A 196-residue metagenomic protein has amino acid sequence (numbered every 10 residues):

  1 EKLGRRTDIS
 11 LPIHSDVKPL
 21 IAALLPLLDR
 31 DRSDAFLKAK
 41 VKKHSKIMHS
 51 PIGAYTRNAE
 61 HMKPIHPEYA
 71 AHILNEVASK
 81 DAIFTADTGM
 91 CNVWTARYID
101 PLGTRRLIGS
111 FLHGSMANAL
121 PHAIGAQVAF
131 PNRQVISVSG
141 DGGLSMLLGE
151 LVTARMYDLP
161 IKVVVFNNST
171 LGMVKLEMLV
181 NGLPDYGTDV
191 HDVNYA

Functional and structural regions predicted by a protein language model:
E1, T85, F166: Venus flytrap/periplasmic-binding-protein-like
G4-T7, P12-H14, K18-L24, W94-A196: Thiamine diphosphate
I21-D31, L74: C-terminal "capping" alpha-helix adjacent to the active site of nucleotide-linked donor transferases in cell-envelope
L28-R32, D81, A129-R133: Short helix-capping/linker segments at secondary-structure and domain boundaries
D31-I47: Flexible, glycine/charged-enriched surface loops at secondary-structure junctions
S33-L37, T85, I136-S137, K162: Acidic/polar loop patches that form or flank catalytic/metal-binding clefts of enzymes that bind anionic ligands
L37, K63-H66, N194: A diffuse structural propensity rather than consistent per-protein peaks
S45-P121, A126-Q127: Active-site diphosphate/adenylate-binding microenvironment
